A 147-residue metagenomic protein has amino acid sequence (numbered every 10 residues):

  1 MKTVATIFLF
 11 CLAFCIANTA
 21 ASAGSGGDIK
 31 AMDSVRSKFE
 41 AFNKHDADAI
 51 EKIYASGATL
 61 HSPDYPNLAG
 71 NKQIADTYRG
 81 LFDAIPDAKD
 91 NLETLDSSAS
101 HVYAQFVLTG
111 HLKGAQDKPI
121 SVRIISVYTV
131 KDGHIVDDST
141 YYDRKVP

Functional and structural regions predicted by a protein language model:
M1-I7: Positively charged n-region of N-terminal signal peptides that target proteins for export
I7-A17: Bacterial N-terminal signal peptides
N18-G24: Signal peptide processing junction and immediate N-terminal pro/mature segment of secreted/exported proteins
G24-K30, S34-R36, E40-K44, T59-H61 (+1 more regions): A beta-strand edge to alpha-helix "cap/lid" segment located at domain peripheries
K52-I53, A84: Conserved catalytic core of Hanks-type protein kinase domains
I53, G57-P63: Acidic/histidine-rich, surface-exposed loop or edge segments in extracytoplasmic proteins
N67-L68: Acidic-and-aromatic substrate-binding clefts and catalytic sites of carbohydrate-active enzymes
